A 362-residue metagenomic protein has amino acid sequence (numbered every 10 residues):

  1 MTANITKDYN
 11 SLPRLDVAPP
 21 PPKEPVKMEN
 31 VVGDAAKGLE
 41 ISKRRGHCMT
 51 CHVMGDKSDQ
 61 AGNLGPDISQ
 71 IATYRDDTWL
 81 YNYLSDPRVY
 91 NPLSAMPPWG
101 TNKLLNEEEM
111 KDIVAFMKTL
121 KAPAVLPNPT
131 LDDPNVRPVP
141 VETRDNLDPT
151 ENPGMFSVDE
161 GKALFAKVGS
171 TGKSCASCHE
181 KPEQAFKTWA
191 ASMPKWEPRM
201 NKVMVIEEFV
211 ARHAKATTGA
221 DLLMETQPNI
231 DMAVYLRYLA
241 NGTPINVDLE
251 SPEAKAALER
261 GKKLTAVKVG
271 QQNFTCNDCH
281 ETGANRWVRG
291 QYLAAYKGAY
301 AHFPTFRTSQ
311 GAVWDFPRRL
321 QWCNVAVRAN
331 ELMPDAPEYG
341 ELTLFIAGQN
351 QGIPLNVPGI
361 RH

Functional and structural regions predicted by a protein language model:
M1-D34, Y83, M110-V158, Q184 (+5 more regions): Post-cleavage N-terminal segment of exported redox proteins
A36, P66, S94-P97, D159 (+2 more regions): Positions in alpha-helical segments
I41, M49-S85, P98-T101, R137 (+6 more regions): Gly/Gly-Pro-rich "capping" loops immediately C-terminal to redox-active cysteine motifs in periplasmic/lumenal
R44, D86-V89, Y235-Y238: Glycine-rich, acidic and aromatic/proline-enriched surface loops and short helix-turn segments that act as binding
R44, T171, Q272: Short metal-coordination and nucleic-acid-contact micro-motifs, chiefly zinc-binding Cys/His arrays
K162, V168, R237-R289: Surface-exposed interaction/gating patches
